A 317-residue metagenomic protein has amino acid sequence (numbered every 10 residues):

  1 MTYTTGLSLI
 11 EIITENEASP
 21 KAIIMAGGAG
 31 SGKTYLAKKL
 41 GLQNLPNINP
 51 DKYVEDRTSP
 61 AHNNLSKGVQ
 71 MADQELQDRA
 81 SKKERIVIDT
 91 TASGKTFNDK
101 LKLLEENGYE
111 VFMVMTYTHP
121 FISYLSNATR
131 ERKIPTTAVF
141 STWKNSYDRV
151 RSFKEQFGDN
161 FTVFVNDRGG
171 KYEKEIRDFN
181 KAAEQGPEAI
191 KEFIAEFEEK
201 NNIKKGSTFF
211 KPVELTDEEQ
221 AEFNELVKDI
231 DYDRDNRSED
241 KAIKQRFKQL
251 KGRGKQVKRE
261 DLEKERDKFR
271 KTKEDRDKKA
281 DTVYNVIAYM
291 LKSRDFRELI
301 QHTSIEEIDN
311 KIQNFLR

Functional and structural regions predicted by a protein language model:
N16-S19, R79: Phosphate-binding P-loop
G28-A29: The conserved Walker
K33: Conserved lysine of the Walker
A37-E84: Conserved substrate/cofactor phosphate-moiety recognition/catalytic segment in nucleotide-dependent phosphotransferases
K67-V111: Glycine-rich phosphate-binding loop used to anchor ATP phosphates in small-molecule kinases, encompassing both
N107-Y124: Conserved phosphate-donor/acceptor-positioning beta-strand/loop module used by diverse small-molecule
L125-V227: Conserved GTP-binding G-domain of TRAFAC-class P-loop NTPases and closely related GTPase folds
